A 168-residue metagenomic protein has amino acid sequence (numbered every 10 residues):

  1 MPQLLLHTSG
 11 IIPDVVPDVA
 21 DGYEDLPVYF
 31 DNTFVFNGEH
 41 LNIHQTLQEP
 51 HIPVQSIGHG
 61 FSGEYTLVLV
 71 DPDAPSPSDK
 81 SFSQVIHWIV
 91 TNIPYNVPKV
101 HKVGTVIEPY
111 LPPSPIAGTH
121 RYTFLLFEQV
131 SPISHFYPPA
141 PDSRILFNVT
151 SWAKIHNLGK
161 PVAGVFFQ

Functional and structural regions predicted by a protein language model:
M1-Q168: N-terminus-centered regions that define maturation/targeting leaders and the start of the first functional domain
